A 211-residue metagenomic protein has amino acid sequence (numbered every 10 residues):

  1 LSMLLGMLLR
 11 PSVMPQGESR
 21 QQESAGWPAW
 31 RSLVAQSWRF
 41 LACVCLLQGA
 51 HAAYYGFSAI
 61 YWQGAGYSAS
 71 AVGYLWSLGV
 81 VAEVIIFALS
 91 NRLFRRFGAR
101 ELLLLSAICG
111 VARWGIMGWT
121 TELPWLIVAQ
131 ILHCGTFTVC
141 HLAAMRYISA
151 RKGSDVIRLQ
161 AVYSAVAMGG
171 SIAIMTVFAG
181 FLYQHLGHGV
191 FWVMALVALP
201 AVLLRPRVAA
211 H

Functional and structural regions predicted by a protein language model:
L1, F178-A198: A membrane-interface helix-boundary motif in multi-pass transporters
L1-G17, A201-A209: C-terminal membrane-cytosol helix-exit motif in multi-pass small-molecule transporters
R10-L46: Juxtamembrane intracellular "pre-TM" segments in multi-pass secondary transporters
Q36-L75, H141: Helix-loop boundary and gating motifs at the non-cytosolic
I85-A99, Y183: Helix-to-loop junctions at the C-terminal end of transmembrane segments in multipass secondary transporters
E101-I116: Structural signature of the two symmetry-related core transmembrane helices
T138-K152: Intracellular juxtamembrane helix-capping segments at the cytosolic ends of symmetry-related transmembrane helices
I157-H185: A late C-terminal transmembrane helix in Major Facilitator Superfamily
